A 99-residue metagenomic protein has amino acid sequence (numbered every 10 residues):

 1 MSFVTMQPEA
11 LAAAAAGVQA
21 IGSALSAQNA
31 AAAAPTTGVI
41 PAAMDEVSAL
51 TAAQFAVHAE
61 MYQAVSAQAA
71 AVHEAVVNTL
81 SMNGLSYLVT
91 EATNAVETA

Functional and structural regions predicted by a protein language model:
M1-A99: A glycine-centric feature that highlights glycine-enriched low-complexity/repetitive segments and conserved glycine
